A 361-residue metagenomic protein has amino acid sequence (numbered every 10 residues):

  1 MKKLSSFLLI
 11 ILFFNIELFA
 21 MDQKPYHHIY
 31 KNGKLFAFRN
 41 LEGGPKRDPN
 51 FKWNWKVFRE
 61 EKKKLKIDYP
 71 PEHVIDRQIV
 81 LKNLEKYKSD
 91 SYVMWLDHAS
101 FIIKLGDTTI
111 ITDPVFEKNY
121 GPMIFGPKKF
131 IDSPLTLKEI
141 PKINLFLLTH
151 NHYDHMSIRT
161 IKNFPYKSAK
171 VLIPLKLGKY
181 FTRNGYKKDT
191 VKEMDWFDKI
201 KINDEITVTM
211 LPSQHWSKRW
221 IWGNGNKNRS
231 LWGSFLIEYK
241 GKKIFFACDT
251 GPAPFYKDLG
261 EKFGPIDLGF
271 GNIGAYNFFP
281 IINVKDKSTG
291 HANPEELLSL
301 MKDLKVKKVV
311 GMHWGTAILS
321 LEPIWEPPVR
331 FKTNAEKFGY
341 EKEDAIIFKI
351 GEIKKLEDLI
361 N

Functional and structural regions predicted by a protein language model:
L4-F14: Sec-dependent N-terminal signal peptides
L18-E139, I237-C248, D267-I273, T333: Metallo-beta-lactamase
M21-R39, L145, K170-L172, K176-K179 (+2 more regions): Cap/insert and terminal regions of metallo-dependent hydrolase folds
D48, F125-I173, T190, G264-F270: Active-site metal-binding motif and surrounding structural segment of the metallo-beta-lactamase
I67-D90, P174-K242, R330-E352, L356-I360: Metallo-beta-lactamase
I103, D113, H150, S157 (+5 more regions): Divalent metal-coordination and catalytic microenvironments
P114-F116, N151, S213-Q214, C248-T250 (+2 more regions): Active-site metal-binding loops of divalent metal-dependent hydrolases
F116-S133, S217-N226, N277-G290: Acidic/histidine-rich helix-loop elements that form or flank divalent-metal/phosphate-binding sites at the catalytic
